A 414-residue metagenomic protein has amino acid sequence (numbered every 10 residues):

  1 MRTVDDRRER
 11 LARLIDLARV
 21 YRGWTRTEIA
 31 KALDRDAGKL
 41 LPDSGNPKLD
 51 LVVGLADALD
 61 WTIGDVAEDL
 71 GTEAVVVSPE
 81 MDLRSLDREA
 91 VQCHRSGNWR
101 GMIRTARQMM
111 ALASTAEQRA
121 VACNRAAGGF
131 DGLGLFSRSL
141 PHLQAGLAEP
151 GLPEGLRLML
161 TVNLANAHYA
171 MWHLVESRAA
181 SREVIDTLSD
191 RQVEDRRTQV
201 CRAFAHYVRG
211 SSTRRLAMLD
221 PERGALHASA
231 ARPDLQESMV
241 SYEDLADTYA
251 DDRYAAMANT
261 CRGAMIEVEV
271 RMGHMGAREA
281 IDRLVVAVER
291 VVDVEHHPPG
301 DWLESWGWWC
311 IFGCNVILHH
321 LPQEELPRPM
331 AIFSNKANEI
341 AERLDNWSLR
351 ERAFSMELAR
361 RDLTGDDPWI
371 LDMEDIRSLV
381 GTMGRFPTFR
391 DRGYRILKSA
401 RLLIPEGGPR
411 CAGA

Functional and structural regions predicted by a protein language model:
M1-R22: A short, Lys/Arg-rich alpha-helix, primarily the initiator
R2-D6, E68-S85, A113-S114: TPR-adjacent "capping" and linker segments in tetratricopeptide-repeat scaffold/adaptor proteins
V20-P42: Short alpha-helical DNA-recognition segment
L49-V66: DNA major-groove recognition helix of helix-turn-helix/homeodomain DNA-binding modules
E73-V77, R107-R119, G146-R157, D186-A203 (+3 more regions): Flexible helix-coil transition and linker loops at the boundaries of alpha-helical arrays
M81, Q118, E154-L156, E194-C201 (+7 more regions): Structural signature of alpha-solenoid helical repeat junctions
L83-S96, Q118-G134, L156-L174, C201-G224 (+4 more regions): Tandem amphipathic alpha-helical repeat scaffolds
V91-Q108, G128-A145, M171-Q192, R223-L245 (+2 more regions): Helix-turn-helix repeat elements of alpha-solenoid scaffolds
